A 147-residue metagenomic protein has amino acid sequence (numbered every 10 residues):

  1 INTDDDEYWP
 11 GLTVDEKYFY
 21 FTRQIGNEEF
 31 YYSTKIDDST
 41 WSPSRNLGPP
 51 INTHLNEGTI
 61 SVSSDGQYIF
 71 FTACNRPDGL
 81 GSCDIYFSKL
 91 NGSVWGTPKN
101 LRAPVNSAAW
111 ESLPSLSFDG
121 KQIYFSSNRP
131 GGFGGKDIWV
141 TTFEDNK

Functional and structural regions predicted by a protein language model:
I1-K147: Short, conserved micro-motifs composed of acidic
